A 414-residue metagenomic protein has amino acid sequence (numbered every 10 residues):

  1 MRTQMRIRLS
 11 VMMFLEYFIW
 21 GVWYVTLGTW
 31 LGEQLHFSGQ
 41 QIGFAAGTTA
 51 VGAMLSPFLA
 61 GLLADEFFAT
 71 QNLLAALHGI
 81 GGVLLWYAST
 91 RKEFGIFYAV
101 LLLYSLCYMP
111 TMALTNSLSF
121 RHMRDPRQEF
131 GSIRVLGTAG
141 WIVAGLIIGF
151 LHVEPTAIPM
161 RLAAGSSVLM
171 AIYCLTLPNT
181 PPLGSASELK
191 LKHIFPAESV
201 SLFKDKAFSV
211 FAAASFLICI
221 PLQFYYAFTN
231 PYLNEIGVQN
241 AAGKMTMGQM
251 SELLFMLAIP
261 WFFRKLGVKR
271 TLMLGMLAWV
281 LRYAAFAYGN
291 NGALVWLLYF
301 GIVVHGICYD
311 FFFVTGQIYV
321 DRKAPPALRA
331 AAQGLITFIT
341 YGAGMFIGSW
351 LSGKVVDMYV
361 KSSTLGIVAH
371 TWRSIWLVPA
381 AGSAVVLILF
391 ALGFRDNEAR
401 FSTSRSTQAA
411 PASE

Functional and structural regions predicted by a protein language model:
M1-T3, P178-A213: Juxtamembrane intracellular "pre-TM" segments in multi-pass secondary transporters
R2-A50, A207-M245, F313, S349: Helix-loop boundary and gating motifs at the non-cytosolic
F14, L84, F94-L114, L118 (+2 more regions): Hydrophobic core of transmembrane alpha-helices in multi-pass small-molecule transporters, especially MFS/SLC-type
F37-T48, Q128-I133, T138, I158-R161 (+4 more regions): Loop-to-transmembrane helix entry
L55-A69, L151-V153, L254-V268, V356-D357: Helix-to-loop junctions at the C-terminal end of transmembrane segments in multipass secondary transporters
N72-W86, R270-A285: Structural signature of the two symmetry-related core transmembrane helices
A88-T90, L169-N179, I375-E414: Multi-pass alpha-helical transporter architecture, strongest for 12-TM Major Facilitator/SLC carriers used
F150-S166, K354-S383: A membrane-interface helix-boundary motif in multi-pass transporters
